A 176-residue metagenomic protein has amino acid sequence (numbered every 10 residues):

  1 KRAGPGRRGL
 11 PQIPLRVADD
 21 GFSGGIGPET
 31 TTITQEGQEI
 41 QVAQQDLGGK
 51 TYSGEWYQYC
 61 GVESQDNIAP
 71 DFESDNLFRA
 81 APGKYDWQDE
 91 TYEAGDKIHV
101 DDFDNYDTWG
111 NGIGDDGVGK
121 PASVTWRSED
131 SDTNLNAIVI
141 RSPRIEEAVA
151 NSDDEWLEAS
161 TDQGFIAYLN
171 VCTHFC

Functional and structural regions predicted by a protein language model:
R2-V171, C176: N-terminal pre-ligand scaffold of iron-sulfur
